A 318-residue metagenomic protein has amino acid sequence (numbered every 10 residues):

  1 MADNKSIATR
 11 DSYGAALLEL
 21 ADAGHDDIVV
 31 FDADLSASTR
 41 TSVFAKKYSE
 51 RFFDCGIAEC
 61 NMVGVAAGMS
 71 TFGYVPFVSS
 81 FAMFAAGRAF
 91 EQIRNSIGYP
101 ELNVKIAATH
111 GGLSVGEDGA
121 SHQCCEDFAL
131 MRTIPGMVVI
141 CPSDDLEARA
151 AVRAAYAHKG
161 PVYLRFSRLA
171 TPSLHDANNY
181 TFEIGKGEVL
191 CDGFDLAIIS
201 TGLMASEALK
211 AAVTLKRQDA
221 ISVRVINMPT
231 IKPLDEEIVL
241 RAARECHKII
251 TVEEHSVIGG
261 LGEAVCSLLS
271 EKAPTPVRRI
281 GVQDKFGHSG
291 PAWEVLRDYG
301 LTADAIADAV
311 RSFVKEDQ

Functional and structural regions predicted by a protein language model:
M1-R165, A170: Thiamine diphosphate
D11, L35-S42, K46, V115-G116 (+1 more regions): Thiamine diphosphate
